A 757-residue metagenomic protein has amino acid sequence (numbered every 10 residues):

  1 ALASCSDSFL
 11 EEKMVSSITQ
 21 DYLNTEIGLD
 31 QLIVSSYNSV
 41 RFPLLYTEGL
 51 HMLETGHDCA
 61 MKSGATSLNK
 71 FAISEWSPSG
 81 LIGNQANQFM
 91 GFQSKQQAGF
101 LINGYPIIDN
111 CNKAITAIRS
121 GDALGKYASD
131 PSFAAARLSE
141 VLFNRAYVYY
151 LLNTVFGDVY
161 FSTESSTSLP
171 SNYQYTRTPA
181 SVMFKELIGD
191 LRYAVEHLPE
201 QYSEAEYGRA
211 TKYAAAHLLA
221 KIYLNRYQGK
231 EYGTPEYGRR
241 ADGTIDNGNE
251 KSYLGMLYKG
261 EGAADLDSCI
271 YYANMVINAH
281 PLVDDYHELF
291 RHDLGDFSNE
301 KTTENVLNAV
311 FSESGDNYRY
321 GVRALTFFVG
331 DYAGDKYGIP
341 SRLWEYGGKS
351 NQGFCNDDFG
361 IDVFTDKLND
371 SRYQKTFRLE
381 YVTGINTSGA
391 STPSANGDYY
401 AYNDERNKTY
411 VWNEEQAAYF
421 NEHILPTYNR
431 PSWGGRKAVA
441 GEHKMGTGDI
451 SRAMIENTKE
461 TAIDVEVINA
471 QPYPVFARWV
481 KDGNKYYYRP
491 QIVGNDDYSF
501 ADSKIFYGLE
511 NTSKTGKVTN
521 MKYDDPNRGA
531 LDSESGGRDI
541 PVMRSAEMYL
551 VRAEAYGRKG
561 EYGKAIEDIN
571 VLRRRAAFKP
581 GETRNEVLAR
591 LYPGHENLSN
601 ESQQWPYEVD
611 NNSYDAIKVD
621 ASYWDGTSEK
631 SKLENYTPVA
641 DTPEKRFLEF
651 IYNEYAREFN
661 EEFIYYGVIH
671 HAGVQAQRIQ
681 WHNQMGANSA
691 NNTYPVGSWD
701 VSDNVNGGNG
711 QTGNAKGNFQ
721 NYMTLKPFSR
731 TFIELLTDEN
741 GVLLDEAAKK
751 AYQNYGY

Functional and structural regions predicted by a protein language model:
C5-A60, E734-Y757: Membrane-proximal, proline-rich intrinsically disordered regions
C5-S6, G104-I107, E186, T244-E261 (+7 more regions): Long, intrinsically disordered, low-complexity segments
E26, D30-L32, N38-P43, L68-F156 (+2 more regions): Conserved, well-structured interaction surfaces
N153-Y160, I222-T234, G560: Short coil/turn linking the two alpha-helices of tandem helical-hairpin repeats
F359-M543, Y757: Flexible, polar/acidic helix-loop-strand segments at domain edges
